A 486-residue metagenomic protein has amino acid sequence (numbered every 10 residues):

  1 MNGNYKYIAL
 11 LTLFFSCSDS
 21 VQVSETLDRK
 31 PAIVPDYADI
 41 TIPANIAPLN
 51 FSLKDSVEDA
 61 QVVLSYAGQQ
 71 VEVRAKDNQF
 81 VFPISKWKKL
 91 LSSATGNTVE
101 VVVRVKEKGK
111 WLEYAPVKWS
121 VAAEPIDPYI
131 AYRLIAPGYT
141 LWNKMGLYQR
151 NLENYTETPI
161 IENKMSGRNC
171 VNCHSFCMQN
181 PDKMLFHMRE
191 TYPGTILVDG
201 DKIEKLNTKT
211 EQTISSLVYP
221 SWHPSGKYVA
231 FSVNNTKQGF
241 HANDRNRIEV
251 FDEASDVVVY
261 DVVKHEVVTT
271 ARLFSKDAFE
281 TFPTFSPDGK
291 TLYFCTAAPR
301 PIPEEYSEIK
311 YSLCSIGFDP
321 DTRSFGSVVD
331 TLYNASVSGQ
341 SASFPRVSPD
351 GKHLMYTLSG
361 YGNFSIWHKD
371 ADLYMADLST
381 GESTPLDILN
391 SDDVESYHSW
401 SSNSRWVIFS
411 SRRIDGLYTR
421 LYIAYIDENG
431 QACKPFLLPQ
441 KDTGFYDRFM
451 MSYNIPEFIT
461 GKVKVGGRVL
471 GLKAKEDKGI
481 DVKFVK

Functional and structural regions predicted by a protein language model:
M1-S24: Bacterial Sec-dependent N-terminal signal peptides
C17-K486: Sequence signature of WD/YWTD-type beta-propeller architectures
